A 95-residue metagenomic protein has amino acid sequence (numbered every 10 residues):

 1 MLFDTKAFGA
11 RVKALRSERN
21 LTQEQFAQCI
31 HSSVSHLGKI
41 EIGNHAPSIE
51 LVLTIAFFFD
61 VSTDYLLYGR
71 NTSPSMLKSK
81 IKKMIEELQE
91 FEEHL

Functional and structural regions predicted by a protein language model:
M1-E18: A short, Lys/Arg-rich alpha-helix, primarily the initiator
S17, Q28, F57: Alpha-helical residues within the helix-turn-helix
N20-K39: Short alpha-helical DNA-recognition segment
K39, L67-Y68: Phosphate-coordinating loops and pocket residues in cytosolic domains that bind phosphorylated ligands
E50-Y65: DNA major-groove recognition helix of helix-turn-helix/homeodomain DNA-binding modules
Y68-L95: Short, charged recognition helix plus adjacent turn of helix-turn-helix-like nucleic-acid-binding domains
